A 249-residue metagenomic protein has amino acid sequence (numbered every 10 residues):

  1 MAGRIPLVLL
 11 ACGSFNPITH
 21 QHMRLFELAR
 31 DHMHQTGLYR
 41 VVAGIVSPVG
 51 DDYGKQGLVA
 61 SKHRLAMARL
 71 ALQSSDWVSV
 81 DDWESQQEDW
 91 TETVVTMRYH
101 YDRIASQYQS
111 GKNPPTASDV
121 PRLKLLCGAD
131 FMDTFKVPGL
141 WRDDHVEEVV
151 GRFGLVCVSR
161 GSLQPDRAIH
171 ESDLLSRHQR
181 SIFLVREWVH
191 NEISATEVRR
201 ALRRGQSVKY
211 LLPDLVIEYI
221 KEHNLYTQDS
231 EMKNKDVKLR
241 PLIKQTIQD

Functional and structural regions predicted by a protein language model:
M1-D249: Nucleotidyltransferase catalytic core that binds NTPs
